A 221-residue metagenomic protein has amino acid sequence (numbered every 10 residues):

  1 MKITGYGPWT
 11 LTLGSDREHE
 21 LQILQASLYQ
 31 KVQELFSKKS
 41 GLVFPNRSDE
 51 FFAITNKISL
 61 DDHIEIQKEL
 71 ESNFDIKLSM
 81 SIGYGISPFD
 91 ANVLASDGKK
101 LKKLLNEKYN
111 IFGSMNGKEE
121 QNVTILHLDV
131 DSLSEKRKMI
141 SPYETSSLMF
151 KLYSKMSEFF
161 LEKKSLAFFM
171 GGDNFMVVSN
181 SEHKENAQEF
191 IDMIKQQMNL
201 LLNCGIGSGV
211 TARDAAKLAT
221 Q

Functional and structural regions predicted by a protein language model:
M1-Q221: Regulatory and interdomain segments flanking nucleotide-handling catalytic cores in signaling/defense enzymes
